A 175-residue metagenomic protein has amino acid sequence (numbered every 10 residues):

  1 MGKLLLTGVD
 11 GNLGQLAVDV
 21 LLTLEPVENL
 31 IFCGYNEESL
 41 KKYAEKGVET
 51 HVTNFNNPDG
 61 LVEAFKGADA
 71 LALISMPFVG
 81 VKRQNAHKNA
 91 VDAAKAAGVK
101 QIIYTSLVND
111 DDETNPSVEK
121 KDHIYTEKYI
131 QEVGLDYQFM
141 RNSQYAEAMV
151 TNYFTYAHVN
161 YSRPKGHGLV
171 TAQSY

Functional and structural regions predicted by a protein language model:
G2-N29, G34-E38, N56-P58, K66 (+3 more regions): Oxidoreductase cofactor-interface core, primarily capturing Rossmann-like NAD(P)-dependent enzymes
S39-K46, E63: Short loop/helix-cap segments at secondary-structure boundaries that form the rim of catalytic
Y43, G47-T50, L73-R83, M140: Acidic/glycine-enriched edge-of-secondary-structure segments
V48-D69: Conserved Rossmann-fold cofactor-binding substructure of NAD(P)-dependent oxidoreductases
T50, Q101-I102: A short hydrophobic/small-residue beta-strand
A70-I74, Y104: Redox-cofactor binding/interface segments in oxidoreductases and associated redox assembly factors
